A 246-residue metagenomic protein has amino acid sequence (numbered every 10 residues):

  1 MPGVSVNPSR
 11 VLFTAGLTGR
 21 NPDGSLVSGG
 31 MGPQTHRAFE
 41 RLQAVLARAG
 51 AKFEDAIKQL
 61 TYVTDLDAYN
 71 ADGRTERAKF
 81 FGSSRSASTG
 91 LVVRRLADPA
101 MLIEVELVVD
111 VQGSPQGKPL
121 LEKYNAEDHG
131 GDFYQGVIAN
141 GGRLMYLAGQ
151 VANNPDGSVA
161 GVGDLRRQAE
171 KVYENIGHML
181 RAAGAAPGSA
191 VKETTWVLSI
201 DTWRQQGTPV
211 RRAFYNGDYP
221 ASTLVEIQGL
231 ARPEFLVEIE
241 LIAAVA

Functional and structural regions predicted by a protein language model:
M1-E40, A44-I57, V63-E174, H178-V191 (+1 more regions): N-terminal presequence-like segments and the immediate start of the first folded domain
